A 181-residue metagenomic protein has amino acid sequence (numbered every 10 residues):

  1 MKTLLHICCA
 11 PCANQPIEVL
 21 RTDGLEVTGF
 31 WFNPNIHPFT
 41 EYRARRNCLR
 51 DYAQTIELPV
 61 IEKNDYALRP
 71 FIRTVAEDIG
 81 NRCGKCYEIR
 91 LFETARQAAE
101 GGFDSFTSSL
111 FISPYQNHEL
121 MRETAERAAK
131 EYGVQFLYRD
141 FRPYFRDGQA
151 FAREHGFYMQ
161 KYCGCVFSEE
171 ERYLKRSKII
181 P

Functional and structural regions predicted by a protein language model:
M1-P181: Nucleotide-activated chemistry modules centered on ATP-dependent adenylation/adenylyltransferase
